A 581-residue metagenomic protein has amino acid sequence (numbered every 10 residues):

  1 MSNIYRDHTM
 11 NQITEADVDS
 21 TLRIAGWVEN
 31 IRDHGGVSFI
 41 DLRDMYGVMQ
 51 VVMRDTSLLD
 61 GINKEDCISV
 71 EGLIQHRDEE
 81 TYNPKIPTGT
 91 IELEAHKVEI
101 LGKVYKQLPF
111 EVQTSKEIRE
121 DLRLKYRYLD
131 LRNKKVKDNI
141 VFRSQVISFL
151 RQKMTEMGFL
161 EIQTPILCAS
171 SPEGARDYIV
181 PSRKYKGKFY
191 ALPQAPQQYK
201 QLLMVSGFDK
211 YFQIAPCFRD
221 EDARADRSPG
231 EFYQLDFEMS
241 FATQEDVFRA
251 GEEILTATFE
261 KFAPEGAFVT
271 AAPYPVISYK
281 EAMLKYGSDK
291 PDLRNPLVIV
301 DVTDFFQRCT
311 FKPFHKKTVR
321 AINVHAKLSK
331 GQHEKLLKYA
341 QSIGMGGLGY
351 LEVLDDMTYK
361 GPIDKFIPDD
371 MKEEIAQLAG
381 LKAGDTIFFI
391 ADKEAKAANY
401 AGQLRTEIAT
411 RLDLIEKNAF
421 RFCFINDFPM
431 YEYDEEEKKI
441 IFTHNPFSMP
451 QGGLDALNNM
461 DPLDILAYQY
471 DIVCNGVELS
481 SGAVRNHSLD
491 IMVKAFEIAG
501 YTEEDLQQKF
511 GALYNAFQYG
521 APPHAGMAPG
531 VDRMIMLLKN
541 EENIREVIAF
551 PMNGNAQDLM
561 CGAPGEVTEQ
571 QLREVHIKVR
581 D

Functional and structural regions predicted by a protein language model:
M1-D581: Class II aminoacyl-tRNA synthetase catalytic cores and aaRS-like
